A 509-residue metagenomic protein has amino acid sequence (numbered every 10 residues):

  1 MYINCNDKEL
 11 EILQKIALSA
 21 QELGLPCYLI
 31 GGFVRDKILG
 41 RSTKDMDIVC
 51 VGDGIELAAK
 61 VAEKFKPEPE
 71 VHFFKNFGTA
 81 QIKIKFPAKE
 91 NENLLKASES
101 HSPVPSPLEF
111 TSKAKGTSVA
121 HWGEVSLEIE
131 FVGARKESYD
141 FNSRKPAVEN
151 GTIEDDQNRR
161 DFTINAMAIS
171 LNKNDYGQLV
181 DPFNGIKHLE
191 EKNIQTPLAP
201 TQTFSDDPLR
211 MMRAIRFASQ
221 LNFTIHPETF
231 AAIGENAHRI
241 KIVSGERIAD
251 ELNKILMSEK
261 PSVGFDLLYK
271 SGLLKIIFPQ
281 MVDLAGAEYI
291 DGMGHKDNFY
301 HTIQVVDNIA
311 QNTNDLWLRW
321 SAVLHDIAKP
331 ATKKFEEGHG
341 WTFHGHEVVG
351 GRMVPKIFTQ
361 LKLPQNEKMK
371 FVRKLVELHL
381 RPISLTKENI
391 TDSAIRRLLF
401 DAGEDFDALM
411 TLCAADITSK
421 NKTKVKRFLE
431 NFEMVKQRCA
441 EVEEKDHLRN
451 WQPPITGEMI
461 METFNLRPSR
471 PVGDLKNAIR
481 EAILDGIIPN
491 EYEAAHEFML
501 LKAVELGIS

Functional and structural regions predicted by a protein language model:
M1-S509: Catalytic cores of the polymerase beta-like nucleotidyltransferase superfamily and closely associated nucleotide
